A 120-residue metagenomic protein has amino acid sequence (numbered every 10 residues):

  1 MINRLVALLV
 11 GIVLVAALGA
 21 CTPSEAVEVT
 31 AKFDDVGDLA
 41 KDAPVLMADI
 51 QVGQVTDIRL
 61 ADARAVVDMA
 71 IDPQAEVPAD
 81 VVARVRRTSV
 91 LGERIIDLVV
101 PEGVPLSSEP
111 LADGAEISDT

Functional and structural regions predicted by a protein language model:
N3-V13: Sec-dependent N-terminal signal peptides
L18-A20: C-terminal motif of bacterial Sec signal peptides marking the signal peptidase cleavage site
T22-E25: Bacterial signal peptide processing site
V27-V29, R94: Structural beta-strand/beta-sheet cores of well-ordered domains, especially the beta-sheet scaffolds that support
T30-D34, D68-I71: Short alpha-helix capping/helix-loop boundary micro-motifs
D34-V66: Short beta-strand/strand-turn micro-motif
I58-T120: Non-cytosolic, membrane-proximal linker/loop modules
